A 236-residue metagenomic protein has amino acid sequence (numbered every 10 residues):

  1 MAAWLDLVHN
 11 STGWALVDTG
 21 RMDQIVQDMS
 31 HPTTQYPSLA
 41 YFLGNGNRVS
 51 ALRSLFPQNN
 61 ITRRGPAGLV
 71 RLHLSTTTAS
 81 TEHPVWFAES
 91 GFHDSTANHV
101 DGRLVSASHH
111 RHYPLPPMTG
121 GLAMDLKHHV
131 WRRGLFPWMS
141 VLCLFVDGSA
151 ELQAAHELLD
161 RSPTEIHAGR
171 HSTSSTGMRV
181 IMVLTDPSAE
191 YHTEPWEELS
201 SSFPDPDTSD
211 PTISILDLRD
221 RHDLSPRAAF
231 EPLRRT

Functional and structural regions predicted by a protein language model:
M1-T236: Conserved GTPase G-domain substructure that encodes guanine base recognition and part of the catalytic core, centered
